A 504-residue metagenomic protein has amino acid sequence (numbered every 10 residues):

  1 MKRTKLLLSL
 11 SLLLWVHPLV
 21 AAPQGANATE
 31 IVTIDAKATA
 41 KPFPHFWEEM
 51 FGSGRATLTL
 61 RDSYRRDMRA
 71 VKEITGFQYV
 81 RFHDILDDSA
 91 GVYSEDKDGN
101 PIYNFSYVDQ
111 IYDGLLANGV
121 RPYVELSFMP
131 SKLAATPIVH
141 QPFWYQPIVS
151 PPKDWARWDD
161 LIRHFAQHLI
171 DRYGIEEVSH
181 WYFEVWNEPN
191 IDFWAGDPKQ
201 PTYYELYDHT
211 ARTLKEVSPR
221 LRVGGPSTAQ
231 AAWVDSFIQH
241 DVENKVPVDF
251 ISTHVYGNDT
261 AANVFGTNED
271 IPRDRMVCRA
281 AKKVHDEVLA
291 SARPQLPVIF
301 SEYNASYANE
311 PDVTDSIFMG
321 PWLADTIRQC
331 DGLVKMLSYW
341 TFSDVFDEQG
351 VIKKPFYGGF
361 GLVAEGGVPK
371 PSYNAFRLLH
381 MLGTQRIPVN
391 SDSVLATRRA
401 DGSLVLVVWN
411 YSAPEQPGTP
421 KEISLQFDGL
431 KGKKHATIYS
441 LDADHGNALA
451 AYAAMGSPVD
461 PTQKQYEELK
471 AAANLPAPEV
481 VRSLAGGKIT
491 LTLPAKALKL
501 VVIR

Functional and structural regions predicted by a protein language model:
M1-L8: Bacterial N-terminal signal peptides that target proteins for export
L8-P18: Bacterial N-terminal signal peptides
L19-Y182, D197-Q230, E243-V246, L289-Q295 (+5 more regions): Non-catalytic accessory regions flanking glycosidase/transglycosidase catalytic cores in CAZymes
T57-L58, L86-S94, S131, W186-F193 (+2 more regions): Conserved radical SAM core fold
W186-N187, H254, S301, W340: Alpha/beta-hydrolase-fold catalytic nucleophile elbow
P189-P201, G225-P226, A232, F237-D241 (+3 more regions): Substrate-binding/catalytic cleft of secreted carbohydrate-active enzymes, primarily glycoside hydrolases
S227-S252, Y303-W322, T326-D331, F346-P355: Substrate-binding cleft/loops of secretory-pathway carbohydrate-active enzymes
N258-E269, H285-G320, Q349-V351, P355-V363: Active-site clefts of carbohydrate-active enzymes
